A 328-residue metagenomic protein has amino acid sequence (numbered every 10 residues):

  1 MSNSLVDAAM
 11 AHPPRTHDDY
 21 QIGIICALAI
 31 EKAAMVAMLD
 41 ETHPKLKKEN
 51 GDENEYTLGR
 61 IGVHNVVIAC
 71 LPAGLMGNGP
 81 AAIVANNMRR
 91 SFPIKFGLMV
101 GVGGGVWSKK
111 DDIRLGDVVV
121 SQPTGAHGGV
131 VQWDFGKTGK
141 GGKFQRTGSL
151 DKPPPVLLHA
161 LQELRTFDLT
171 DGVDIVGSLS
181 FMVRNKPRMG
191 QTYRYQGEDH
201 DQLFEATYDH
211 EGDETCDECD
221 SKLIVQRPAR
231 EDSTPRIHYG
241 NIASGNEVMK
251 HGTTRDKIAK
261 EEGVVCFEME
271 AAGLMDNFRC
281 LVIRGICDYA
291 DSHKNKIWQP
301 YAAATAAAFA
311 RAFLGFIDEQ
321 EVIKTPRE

Functional and structural regions predicted by a protein language model:
S2-E328: Intrinsic-disorder/coil detector with helix-boundary
